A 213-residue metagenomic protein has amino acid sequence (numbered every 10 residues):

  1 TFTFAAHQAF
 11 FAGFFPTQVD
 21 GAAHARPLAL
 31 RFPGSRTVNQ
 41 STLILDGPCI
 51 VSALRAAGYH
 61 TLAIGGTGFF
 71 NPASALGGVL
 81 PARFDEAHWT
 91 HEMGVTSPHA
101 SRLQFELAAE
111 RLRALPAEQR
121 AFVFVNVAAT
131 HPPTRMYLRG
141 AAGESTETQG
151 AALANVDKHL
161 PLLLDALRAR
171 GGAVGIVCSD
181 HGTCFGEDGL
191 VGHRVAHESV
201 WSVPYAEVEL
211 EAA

Functional and structural regions predicted by a protein language model:
T1-A213: Catalytic domains that recognize anionic headgroups
